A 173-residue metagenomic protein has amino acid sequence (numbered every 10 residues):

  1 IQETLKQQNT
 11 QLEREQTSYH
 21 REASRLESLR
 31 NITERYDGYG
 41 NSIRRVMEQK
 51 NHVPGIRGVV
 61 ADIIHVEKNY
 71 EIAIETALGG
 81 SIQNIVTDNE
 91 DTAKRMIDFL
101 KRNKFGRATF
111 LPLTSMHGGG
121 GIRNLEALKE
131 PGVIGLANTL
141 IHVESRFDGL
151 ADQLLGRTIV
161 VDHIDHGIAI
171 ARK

Functional and structural regions predicted by a protein language model:
I1-Q2, M116: Short, compositionally biased low-complexity segments
Q2-K6, E13, H20, E27 (+1 more regions): Residue-level encoding of the coiled-coil heptad register
Q7-R14, T87-N89: Conserved short loop/turn motifs at secondary-structure junctions
R21-K173: Hinge-like oligomerization/junction regions that interrupt long coiled-coil arms in large cytoskeletal
